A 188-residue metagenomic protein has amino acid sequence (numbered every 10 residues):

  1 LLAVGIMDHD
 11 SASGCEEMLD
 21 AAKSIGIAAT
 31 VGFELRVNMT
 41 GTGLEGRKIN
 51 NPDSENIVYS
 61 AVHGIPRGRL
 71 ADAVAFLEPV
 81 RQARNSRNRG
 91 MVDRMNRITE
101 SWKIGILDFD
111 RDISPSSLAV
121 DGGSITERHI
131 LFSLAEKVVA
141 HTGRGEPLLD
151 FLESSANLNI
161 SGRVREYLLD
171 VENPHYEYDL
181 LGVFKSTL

Functional and structural regions predicted by a protein language model:
L1-V120: A metal-dependent hydrolase metal-coordination microenvironment
P79-L188: Domain-core and long-helix interface of multi-subunit machines
